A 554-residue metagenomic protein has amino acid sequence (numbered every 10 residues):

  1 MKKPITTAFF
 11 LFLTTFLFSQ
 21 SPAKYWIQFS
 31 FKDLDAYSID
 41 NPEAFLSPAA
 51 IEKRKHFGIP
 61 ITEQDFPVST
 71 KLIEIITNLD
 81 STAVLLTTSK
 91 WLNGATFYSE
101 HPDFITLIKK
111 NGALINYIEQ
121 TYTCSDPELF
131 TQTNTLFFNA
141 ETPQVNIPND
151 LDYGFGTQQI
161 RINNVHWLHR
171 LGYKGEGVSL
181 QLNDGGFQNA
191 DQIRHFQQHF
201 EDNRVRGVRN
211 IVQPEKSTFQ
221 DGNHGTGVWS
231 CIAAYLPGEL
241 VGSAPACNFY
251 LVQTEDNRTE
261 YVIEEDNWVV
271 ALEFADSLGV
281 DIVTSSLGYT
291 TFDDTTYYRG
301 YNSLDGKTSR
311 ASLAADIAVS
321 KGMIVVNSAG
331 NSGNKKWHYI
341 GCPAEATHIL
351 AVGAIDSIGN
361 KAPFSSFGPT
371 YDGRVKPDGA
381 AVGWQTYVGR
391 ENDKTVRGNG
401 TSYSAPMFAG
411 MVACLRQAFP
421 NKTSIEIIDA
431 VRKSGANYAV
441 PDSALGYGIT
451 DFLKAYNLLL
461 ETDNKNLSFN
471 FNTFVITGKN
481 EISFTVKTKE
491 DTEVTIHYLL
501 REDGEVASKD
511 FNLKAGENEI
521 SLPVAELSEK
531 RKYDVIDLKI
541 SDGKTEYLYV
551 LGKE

Functional and structural regions predicted by a protein language model:
Q20-D80, A95, P102-T106, L114-L129: Primarily auto-inhibitory N-terminal propeptides
I73-Q159, H166-H169: Autoinhibitory propeptides
T157, V280-T284, Q417-D491, I496-E502 (+1 more regions): C-terminal subdomain of the subtilisin-like protease fold in secreted/lumenal serine endopeptidases
H166-R209, P214-E264, L278-D281, D294 (+5 more regions): Subtilisin-like serine protease catalytic core
Q192-N203, A354-S402: Catalytic-core environment of secreted peptidases
W229, V252-D256, D281, Y339 (+1 more regions): Hydrolase catalytic cores
Y235, L251-E345, Y371-R374, E391-A405: Substrate-binding/access-modulating region of protease and related hydrolase catalytic domains
K509, K544-E554: Edge beta-strands of extracellular beta-sandwich domains
